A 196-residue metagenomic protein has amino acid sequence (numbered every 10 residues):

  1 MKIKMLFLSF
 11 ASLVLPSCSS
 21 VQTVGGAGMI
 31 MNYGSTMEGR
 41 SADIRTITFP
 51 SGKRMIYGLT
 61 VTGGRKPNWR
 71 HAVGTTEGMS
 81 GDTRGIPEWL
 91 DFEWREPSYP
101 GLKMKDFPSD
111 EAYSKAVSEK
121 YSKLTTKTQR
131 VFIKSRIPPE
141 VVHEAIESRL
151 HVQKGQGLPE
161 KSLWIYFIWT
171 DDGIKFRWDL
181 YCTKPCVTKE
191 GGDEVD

Functional and structural regions predicted by a protein language model:
M1-F7: Bacterial N-terminal signal peptides that target proteins for export
P16-S17: C-terminal motif of bacterial Sec signal peptides marking the signal peptidase cleavage site
Q22-K53: Short, surface-exposed binding/anchoring microloops in extracellular/periplasmic proteins
G39-I44, P100-K103, I174-F176: Short, surface-exposed beta-strand/loop "edge" segments at domain boundaries and coil↔beta transitions
I47-Y99: Tryptophan-paired
M79-H143: Mature extracytoplasmic domains of secretory-pathway proteins
E119-D196: Compositionally biased low-complexity segments at domain edges in trafficked proteins and select soluble regulators
